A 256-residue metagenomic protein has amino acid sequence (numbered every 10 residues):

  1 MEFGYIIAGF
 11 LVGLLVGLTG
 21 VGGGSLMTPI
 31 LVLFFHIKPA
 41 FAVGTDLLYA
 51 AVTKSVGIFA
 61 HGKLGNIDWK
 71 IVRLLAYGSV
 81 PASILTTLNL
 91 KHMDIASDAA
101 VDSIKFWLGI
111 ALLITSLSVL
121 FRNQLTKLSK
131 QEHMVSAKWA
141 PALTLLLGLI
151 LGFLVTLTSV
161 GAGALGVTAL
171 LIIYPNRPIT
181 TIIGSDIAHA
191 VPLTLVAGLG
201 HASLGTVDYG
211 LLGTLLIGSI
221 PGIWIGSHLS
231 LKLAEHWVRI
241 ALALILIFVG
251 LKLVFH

Functional and structural regions predicted by a protein language model:
M1-A8, V12, L33, G62-L157 (+1 more regions): Juxtamembrane transmembrane-helix boundary motif
G20-M27, S159-V167: Transmembrane helix boundary and interhelical junction motifs in multipass membrane proteins
G22-L74: Juxtamembrane transmembrane-helix termini in multi-pass membrane transport proteins
M27-F41, L165-T181: Interfacial segments of multi-pass membrane proteins
T28-P29, S55-L64, G152-L154, G166-T168 (+2 more regions): Generic transmembrane alpha-helix signature in multi-pass membrane proteins, especially transporters/channels
P29, D46, T87-L88, T168 (+1 more regions): Transmembrane alpha-helix boundary and packing residues in multipass membrane permease domains and related
G44, I183-G184, A243: Conserved glycine-rich helix-kink/hinge and helix-boundary motifs of the Major Facilitator Superfamily
